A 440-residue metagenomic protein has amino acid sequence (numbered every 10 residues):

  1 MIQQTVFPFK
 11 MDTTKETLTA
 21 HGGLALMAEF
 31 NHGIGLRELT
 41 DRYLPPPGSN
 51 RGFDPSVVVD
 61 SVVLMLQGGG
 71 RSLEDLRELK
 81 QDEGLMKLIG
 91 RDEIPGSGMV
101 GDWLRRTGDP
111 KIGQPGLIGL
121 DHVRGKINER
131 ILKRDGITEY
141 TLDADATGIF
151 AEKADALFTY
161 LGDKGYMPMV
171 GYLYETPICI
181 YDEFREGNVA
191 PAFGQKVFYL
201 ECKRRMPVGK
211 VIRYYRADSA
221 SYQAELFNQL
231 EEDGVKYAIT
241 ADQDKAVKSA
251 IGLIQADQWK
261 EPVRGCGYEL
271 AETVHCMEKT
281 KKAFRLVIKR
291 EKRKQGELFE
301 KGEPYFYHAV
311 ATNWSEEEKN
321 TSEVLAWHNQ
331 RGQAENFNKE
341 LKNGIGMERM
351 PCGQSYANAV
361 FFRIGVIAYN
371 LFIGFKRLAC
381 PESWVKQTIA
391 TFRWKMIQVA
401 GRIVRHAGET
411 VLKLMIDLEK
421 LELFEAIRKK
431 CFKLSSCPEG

Functional and structural regions predicted by a protein language model:
M1-Y166, V170-N188, Q195-V208, L230 (+1 more regions): Dynamic "connector" segments at or just before major functional cores
I2-F9, T13-E16, K236-N343, K430-G440: An anionic, glycine-rich sequence signature occurring as long contiguous blocks
F30, L76, T321-I364, A368-F375: Short amphipathic alpha-helical "interface-anchor" segments enriched in bulky aromatics
E139-D143, I212-Y214, K236-A238: Structural preference for beta-strand elements that scaffold enzyme active sites
Y215-Q223, Q243-A246: Acidic, metal-coordinating catalytic cores used for nucleic-acid/nucleotide bond scission and strand-transfer chemistry
F227-K236: Short, surface-exposed basic-aromatic patches at helix termini and helix-loop junctions that form
M347-K413, D417: Basic, amphipathic alpha-helical segments enriched in Lys/Arg and hydrophobic/aromatic residues
